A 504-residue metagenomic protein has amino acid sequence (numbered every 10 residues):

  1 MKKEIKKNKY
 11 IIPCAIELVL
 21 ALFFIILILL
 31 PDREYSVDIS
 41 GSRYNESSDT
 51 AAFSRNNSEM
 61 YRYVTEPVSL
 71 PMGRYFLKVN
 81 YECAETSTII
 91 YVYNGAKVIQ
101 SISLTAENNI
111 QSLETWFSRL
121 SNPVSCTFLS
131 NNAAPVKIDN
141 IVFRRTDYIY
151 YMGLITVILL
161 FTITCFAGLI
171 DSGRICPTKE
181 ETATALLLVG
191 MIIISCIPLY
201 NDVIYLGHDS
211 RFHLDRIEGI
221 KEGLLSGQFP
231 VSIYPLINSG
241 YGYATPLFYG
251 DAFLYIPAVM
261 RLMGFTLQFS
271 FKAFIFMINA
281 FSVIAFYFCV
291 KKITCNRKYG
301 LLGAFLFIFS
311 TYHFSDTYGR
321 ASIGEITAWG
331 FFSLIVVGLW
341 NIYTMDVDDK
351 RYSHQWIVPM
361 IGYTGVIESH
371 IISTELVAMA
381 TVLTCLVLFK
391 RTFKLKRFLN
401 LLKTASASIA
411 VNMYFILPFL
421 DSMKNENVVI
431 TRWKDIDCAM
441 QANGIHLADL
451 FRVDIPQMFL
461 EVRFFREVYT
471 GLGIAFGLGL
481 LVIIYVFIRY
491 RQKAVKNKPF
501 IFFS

Functional and structural regions predicted by a protein language model:
K2-D32, R144-S504: Membrane-embedded transmembrane-helix bundle of lipid-linked glycan/lipid transferases
K7-R74, E85, Y93, V98 (+3 more regions): Glycan-recognition and processing domains
S69-K78, S121-P123: Extended extracellular/luminal ectodomain segments enriched in beta-structured repeat modules
L77-V79, L113, V124-C126, D139: Hydrophobic residues positioned within well-ordered beta-strands of beta-sheet architectures
N80-A84: Solvent-exposed strand-to-loop "edge" motifs in beta-rich extracellular domains
A96-S121: Extracellular carbohydrate recognition and processing domains and analogous Trp-centered ligand-binding platforms
F117-N131: Noncatalytic modules at the cell exterior or secretory-pathway interfaces, chiefly beta-strand-rich lectin/adhesion
